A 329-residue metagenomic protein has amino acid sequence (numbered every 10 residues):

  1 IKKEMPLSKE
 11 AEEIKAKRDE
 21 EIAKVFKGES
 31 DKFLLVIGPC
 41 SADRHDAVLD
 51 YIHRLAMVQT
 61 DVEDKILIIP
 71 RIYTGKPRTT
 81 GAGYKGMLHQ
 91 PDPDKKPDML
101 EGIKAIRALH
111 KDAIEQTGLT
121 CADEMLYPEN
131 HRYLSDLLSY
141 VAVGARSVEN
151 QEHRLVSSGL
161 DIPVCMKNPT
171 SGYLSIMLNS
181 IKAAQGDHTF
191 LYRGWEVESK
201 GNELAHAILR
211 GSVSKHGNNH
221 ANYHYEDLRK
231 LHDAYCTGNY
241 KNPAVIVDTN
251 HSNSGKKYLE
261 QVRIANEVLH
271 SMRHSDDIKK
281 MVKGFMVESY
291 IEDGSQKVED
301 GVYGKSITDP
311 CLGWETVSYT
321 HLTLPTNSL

Functional and structural regions predicted by a protein language model:
I1-F26: N- or domain-start disorder-to-order transition segments that initiate the globular core
K15, E21, A42-D43, V48 (+2 more regions): Metallocofactor- and cofactor-centric catalytic cores in central/energy metabolism, strongly enriched
K27, A113-Q116, N239: Acidic (Asp/Glu)-rich catalytic clusters
G38, V247, G313: Conserved, mostly hydrophobic/aromatic
I52, K65-K230, A234, H251-K256 (+3 more regions): Active-site-facing alpha/beta catalytic cores
Y290-Y319: Internal helix-turn-beta structural module
T320-T326: Conserved small/polar residues in nucleotide/adenosyl-binding loops
